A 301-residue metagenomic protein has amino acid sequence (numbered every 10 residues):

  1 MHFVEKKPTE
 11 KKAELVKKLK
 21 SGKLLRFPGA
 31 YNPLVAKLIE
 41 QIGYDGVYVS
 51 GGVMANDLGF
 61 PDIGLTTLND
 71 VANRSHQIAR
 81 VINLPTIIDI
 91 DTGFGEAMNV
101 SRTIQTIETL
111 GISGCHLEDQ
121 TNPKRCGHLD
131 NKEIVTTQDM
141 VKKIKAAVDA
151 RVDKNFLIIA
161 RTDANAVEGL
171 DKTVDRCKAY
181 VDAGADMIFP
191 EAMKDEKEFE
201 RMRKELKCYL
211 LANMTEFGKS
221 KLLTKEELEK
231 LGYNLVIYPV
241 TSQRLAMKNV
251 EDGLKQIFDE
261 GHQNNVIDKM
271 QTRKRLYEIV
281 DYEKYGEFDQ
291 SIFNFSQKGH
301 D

Functional and structural regions predicted by a protein language model:
M1, S242, R273-Y277: Intrinsically disordered, low-complexity regions
H2-Y238, R244-K255, Y285, S291-D301: Alpha/beta enzyme core
I257-D301: Flexible C-terminal active-site loop/helix
